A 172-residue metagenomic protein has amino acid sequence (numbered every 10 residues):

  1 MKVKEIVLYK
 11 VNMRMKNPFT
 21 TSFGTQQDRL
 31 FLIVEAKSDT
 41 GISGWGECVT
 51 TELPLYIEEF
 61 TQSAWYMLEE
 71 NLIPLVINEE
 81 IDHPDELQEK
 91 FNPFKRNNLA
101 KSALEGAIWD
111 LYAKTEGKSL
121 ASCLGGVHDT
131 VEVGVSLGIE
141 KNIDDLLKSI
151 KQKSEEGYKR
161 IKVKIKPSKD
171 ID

Functional and structural regions predicted by a protein language model:
M1-D172: N-terminal capping/lid subdomain adjacent to the active-site entrance of alpha/beta enzymes
